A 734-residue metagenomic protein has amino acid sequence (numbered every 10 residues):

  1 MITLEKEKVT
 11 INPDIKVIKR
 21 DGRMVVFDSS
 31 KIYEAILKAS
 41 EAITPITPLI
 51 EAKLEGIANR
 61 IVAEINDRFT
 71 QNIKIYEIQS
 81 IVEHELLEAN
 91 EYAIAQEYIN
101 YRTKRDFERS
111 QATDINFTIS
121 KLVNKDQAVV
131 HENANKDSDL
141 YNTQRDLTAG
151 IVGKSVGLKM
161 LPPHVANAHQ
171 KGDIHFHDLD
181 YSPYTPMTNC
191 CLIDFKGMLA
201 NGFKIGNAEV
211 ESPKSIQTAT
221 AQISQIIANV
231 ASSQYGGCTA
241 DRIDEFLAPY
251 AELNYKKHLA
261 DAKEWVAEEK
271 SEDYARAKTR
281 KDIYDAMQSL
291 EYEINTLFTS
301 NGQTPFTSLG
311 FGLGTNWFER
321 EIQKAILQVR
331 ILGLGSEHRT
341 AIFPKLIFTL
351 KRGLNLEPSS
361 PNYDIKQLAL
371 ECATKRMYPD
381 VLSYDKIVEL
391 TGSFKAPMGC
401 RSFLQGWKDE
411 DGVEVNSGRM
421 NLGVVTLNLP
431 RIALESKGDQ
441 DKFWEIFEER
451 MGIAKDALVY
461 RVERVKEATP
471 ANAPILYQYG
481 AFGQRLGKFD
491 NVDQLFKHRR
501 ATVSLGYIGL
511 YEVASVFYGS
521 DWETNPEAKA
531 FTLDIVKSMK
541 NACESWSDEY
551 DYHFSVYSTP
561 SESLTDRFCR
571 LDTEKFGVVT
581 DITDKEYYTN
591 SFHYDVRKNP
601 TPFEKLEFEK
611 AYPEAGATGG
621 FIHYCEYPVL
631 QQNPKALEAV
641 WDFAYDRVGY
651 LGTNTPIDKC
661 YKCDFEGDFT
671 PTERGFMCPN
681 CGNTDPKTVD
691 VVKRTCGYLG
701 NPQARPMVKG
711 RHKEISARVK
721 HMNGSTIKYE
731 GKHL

Functional and structural regions predicted by a protein language model:
I2-L122, K713, A717-R718: Charged, amphipathic alpha-helical regulatory modules used for macromolecular assembly or allosteric control
S29-Y33, N90-A93, T315-E321, Y518-E523 (+2 more regions): Short amphipathic alpha-helical segments with coiled-coil-like heptad repeat character
L37, P430-L434, V513-V516: Short connector loops/turns at beta-strand edges and beta->alpha or beta->beta junctions
A52, I283-M287, E291, S515-V516 (+1 more regions): Metallocofactor- and cofactor-centric catalytic cores in central/energy metabolism, strongly enriched
K104-E108, D114-R499, S520-D521, N525-K687 (+1 more regions): Conserved catalytic cores of very large enzyme subunits
E245, V503-V516, K537, R694: Contiguous, well-ordered alpha-helical segments that form the cores/surfaces of helical PPI scaffolds
G682-L734: Long insertion/accessory domains within large nucleic-acid-processing enzymes
